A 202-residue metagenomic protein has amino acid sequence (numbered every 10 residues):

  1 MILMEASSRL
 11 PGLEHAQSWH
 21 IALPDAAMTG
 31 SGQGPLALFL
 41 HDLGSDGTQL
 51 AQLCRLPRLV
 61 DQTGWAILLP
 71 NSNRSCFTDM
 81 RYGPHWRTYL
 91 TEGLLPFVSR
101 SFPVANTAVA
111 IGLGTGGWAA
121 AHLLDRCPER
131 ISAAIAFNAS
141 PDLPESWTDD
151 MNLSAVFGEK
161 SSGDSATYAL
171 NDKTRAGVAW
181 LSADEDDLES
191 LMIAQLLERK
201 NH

Functional and structural regions predicted by a protein language model:
M1-H202: Non-catalytic cap/lid and distal C-terminal segments of serine-dependent acyl enzymes
